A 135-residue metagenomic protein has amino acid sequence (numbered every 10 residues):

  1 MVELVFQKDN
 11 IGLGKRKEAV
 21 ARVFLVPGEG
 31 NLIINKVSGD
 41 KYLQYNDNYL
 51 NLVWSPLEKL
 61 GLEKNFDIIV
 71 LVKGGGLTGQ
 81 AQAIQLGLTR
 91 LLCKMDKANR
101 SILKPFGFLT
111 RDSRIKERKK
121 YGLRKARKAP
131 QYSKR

Functional and structural regions predicted by a protein language model:
V2-P105: Ribosome large-subunit tunnel/peptidyl-transferase-proximal elements
L103, T110-Y121, R127-R135: C-terminal binding/interaction regions
